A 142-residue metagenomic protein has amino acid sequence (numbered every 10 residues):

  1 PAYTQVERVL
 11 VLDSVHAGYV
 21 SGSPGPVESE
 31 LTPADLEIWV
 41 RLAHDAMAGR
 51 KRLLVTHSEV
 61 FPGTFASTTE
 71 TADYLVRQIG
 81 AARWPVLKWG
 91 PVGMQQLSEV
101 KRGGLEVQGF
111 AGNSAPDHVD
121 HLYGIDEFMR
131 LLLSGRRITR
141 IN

Functional and structural regions predicted by a protein language model:
Y3-K101: The feature captures the conserved acid-bearing segment of alpha/beta-hydrolase catalytic domains
A66, E70-D73, R77-N142: Alpha/beta-hydrolase-fold serine-hydrolase catalytic core, especially in secreted/extracellular enzymes
